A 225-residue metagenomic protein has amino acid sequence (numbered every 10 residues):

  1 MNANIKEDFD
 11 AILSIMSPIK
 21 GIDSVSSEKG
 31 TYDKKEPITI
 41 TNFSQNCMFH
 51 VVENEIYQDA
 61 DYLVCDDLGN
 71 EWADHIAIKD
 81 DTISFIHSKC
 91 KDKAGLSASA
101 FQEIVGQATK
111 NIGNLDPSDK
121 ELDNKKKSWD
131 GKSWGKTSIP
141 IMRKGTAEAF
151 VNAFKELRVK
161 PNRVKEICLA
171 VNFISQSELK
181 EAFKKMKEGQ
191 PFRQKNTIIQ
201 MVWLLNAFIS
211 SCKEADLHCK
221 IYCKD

Functional and structural regions predicted by a protein language model:
M1-E71, I78-D225: Intrinsically disordered, low-complexity Ser/Thr/Pro/Gly-rich regulatory segments
